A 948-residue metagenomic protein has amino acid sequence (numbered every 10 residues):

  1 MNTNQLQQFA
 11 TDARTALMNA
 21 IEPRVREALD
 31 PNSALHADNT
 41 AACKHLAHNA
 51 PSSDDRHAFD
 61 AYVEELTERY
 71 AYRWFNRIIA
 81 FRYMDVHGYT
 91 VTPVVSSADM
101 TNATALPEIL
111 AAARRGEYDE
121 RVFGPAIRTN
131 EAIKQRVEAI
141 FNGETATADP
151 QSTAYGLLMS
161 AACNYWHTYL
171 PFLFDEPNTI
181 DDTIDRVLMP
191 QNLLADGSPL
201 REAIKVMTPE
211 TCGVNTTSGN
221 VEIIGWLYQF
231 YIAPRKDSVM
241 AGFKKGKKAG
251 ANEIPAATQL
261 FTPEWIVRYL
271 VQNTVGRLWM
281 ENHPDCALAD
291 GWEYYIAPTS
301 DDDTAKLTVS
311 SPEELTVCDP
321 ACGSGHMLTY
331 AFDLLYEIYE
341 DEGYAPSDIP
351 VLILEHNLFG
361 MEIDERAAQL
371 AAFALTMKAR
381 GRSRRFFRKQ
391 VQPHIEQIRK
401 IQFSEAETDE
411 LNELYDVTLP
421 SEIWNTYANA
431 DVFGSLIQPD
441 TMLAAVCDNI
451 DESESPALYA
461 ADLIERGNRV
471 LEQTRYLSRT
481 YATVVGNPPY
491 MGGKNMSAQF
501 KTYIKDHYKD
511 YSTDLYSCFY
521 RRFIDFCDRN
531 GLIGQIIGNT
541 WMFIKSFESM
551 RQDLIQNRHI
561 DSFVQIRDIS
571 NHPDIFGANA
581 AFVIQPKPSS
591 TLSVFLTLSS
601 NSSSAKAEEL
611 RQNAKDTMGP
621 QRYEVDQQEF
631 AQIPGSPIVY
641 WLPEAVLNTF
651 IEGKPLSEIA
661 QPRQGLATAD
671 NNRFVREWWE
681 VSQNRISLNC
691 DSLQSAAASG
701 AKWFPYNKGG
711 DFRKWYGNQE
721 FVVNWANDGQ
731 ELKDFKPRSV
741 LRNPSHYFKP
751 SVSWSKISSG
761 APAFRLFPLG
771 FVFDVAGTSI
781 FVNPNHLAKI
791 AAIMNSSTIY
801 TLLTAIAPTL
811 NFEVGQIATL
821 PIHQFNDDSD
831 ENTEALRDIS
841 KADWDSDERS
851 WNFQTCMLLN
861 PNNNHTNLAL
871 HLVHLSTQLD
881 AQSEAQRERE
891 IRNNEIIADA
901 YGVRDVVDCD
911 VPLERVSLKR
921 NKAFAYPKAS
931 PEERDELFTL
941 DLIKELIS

Functional and structural regions predicted by a protein language model:
M1-L334, N357, M361-L370, Q392-D448 (+5 more regions): Preference for the N-terminal adenyl/adenosyl cofactor-binding alpha/beta module
N2, H57-E65, I204-V214, K247-W265 (+13 more regions): Glycine- and acidic
N4, T329, Y336, I363 (+15 more regions): Signature of N6-adenine DNA methyltransferases within the class I
I21, V25, I78, R82-V91 (+25 more regions): A generic secondary-structure signal for well-formed alpha-helical elements
S33, V91-S96, V214-I224, S238-G246 (+7 more regions): Short coil/turn segments at secondary-structure boundaries
S53, H57, W292-T316, P456-V485 (+8 more regions): Flexible, glycine/threonine-enriched loop-and-boundary segments that flank and lead into catalytic domains of large
I232, N707, S745-A763, I790-T804 (+1 more regions): Short Ser/Thr-interspersed hydrophobic loop/turn segments at strand-loop and sheet-helix junctions that line or gate
F261, C322, P637, F650-I651 (+2 more regions): Non-catalytic DNA-recognition/assembly elements of restriction-modification systems
